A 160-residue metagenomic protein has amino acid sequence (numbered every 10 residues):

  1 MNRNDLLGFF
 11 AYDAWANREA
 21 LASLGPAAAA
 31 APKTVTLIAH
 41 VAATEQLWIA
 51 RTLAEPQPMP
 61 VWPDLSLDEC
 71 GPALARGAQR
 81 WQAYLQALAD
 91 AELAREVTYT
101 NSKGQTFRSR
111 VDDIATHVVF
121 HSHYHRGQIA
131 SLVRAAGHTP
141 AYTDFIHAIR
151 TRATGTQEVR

Functional and structural regions predicted by a protein language model:
L7-P63, S102-R160: Short, contiguous alpha-helical
Q57-T100: Helix-adjacent hinge/juxtasegments
